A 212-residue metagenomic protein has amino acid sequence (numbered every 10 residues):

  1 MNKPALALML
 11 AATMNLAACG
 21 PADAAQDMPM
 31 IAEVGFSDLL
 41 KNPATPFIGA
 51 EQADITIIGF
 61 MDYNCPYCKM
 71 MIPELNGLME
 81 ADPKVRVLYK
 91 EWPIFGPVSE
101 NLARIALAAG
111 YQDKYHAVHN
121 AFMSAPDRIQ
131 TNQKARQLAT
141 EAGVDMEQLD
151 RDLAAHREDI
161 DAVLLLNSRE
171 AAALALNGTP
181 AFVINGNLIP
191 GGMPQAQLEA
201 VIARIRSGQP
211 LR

Functional and structural regions predicted by a protein language model:
P4-A5, A25-D27, E141-R212: C-terminal cap of thioredoxin/glutaredoxin-like
L6-T13: Sec-dependent N-terminal signal peptides
N15-A18: C-terminal motif of bacterial Sec signal peptides marking the signal peptidase cleavage site
G20-A22: Bacterial signal peptide processing site
A25-L40: N-terminal low-complexity, Pro/Thr/Ser-rich intrinsically disordered segments that act as propeptides or flexible
S37-I55, M79, L211: A short beta-strand-turn-helix
I58, Y63-N64, K69-T140, D145 (+3 more regions): Structural alpha/beta surface segment adjacent to cysteine/selenocysteine redox centers across thiol/disulfide enzymes
